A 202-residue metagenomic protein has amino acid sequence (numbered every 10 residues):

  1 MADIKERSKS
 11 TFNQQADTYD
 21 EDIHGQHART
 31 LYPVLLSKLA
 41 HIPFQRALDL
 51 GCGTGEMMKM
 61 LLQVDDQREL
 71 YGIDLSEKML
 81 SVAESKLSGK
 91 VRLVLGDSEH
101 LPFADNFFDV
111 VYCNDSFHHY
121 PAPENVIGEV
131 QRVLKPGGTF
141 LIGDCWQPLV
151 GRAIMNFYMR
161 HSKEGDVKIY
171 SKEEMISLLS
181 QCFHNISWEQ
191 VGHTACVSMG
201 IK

Functional and structural regions predicted by a protein language model:
M1-H41, E56-M60, M79-V82, M155-Y158: Conserved class I S-adenosyl-L-methionine
D3-I4, M57, L141-S198: C-terminal alpha-helical "lid/dimerization" subdomain adjacent to the S-adenosyl-L-methionine
F12, Y19, F103, F108 (+1 more regions): Conserved hydrophobic/aromatic "anchor" residues that stabilize well-ordered secondary structure elements
F44: Phosphate-coordination loops involved in phosphoryl transfer and adenosine-cofactor binding
L48-L50, T54-H100: Class I SAM-dependent methyltransferase SAM/SAH-binding core
Y112: A conserved beta-strand element that flanks and buttresses the S-adenosyl-L-methionine
D115-S116: Short catalytic micro-motifs in class I SAM-dependent methyltransferases
E124-P136: A short glycine-rich, Lys/Arg-flanked "PGG" loop and its adjoining helix->strand segment in the class I
